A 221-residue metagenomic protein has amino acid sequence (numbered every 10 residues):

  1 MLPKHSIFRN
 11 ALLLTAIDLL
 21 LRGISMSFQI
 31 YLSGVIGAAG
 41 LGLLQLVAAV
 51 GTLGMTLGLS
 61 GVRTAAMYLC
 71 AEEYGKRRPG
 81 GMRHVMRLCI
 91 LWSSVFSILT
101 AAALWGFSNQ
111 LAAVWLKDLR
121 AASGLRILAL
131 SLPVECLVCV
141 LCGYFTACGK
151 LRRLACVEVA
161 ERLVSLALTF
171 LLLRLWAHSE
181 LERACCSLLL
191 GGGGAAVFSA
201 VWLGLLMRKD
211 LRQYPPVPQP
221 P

Functional and structural regions predicted by a protein language model:
M1-I7, L181-S187, G204-P221: Interhelical loop/hinge segments that connect adjacent transmembrane helices in multipass membrane
M1-M26, G80, H84-R87, P221: N-terminal membrane topogenesis motif
F8, Q45, R78-V95, A103: Interfacial transmembrane-helix starts/ends
L32-L53, R120-S123, C185-L189, P221: Interfacial/gating helices of multi-pass transporter permease domains
Q45-C70, S93, L130-V134: Small-residue-rich midsections of specific transmembrane alpha-helices
L99-A122: Short membrane-interface helical motifs at transmembrane helix boundaries in multi-pass membrane transporters
E135-V157: Membrane-interface junctions at transmembrane-helix termini in multi-pass inner-membrane proteins
L151-R152, L163-V201, L205-L206: Membrane-interface helix-loop junctions in multi-pass transport and translocation proteins
